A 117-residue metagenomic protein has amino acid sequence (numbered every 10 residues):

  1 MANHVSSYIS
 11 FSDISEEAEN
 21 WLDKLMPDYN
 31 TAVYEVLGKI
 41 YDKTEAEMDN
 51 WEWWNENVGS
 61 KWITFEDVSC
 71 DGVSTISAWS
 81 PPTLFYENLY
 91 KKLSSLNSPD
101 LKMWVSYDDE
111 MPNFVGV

Functional and structural regions predicted by a protein language model:
M1-V117: Long, contiguous binding/interaction regions
